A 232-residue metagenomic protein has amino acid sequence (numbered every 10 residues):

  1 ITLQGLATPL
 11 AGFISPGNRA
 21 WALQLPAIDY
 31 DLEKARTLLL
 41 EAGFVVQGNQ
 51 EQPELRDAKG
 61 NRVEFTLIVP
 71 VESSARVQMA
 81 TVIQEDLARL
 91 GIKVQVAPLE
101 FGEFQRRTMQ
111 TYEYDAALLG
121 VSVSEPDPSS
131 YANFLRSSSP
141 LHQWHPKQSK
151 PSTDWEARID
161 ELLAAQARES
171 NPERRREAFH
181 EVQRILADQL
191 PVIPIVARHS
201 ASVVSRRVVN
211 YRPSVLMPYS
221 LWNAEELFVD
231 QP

Functional and structural regions predicted by a protein language model:
I1, A11-F13, F65-I68, Q95-P98 (+2 more regions): Structural recognition of the beta-strand scaffold that forms the well-ordered cores of secreted hydrolase catalytic
I1-E85, E161, E181: Append "and occasionally in soluble cytosolic enzymes with long acidic Gly/Pro-rich linkers
L3-A7, S15, R19, T37-V45 (+5 more regions): Sec-exported extracytoplasmic/periplasmic mature domains
Q4, T8, D29, E33 (+10 more regions): Conserved structured core elements
G5-P9, N18-W21, V71-A75, F101-E103 (+3 more regions): Solvent-exposed loop/turn segments at secondary-structure junctions within structured extracellular/periplasmic domains
A20-K34, N49-V63, T108-E113, N133-A164 (+2 more regions): Short, solvent-exposed loop/beta-turn-alpha elements that line the ligand-binding surface or hinge of extracytoplasmic
F44-P70, A117-G120, A167-R206: Bilobed periplasmic-binding protein-like "clamshell/Venus-flytrap" ligand-binding domains
A88-H142: Periplasmic binding protein-like
